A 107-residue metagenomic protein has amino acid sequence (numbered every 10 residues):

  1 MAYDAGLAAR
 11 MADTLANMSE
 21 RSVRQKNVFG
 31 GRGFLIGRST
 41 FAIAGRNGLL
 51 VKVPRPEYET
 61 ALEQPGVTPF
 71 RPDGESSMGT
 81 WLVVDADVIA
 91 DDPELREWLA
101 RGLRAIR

Functional and structural regions predicted by a protein language model:
M1-R107: Charge-dense, helix-prone N-terminal extensions
